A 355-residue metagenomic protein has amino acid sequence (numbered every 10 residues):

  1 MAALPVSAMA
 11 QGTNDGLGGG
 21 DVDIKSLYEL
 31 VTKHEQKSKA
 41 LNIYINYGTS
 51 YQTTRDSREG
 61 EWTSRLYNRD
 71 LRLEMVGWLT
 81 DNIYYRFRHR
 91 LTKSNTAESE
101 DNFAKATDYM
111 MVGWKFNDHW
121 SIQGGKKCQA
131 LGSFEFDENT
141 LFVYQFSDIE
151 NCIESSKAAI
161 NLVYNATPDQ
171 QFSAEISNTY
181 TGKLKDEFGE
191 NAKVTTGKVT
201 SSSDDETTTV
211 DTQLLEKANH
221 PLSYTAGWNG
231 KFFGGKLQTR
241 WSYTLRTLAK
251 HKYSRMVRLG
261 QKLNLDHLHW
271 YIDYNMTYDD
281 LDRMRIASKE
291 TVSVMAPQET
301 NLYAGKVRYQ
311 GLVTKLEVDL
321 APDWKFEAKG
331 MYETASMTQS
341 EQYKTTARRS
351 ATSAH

Functional and structural regions predicted by a protein language model:
A2-G48: N-terminal periplasmic/intermembrane-space "pro-region" immediately following the signal or transit peptide
V22, Q36-A40, I83, N219-S336: Detector for outer-membrane/organellar transmembrane beta-barrel domains, recognizing the amphipathic beta-strand
E29-L30, R72-E74, M111-G113, N161-V163 (+5 more regions): Outer-membrane beta-barrel architecture
T32-T54, G60-G182, G230-K231: Outer membrane beta-barrel
T54-E61, L66, N95-A106, E135-L141 (+5 more regions): Outer-membrane beta-barrel translocator domains and adjoining extracellular loop/strand segments of Gram-negative
W62-R69, F103-D108, E154-A158, A218-Y224 (+3 more regions): Residues that define the transmembrane beta-barrel architecture of outer-membrane proteins
F146-S242: Aromatic- and glycine-enriched pocket-lining scaffold segments that form the walls of small-molecule binding clefts
F326-H355: Predominantly the C-terminal beta-signal and adjacent terminal strand-loop region of outer-membrane beta-barrel
